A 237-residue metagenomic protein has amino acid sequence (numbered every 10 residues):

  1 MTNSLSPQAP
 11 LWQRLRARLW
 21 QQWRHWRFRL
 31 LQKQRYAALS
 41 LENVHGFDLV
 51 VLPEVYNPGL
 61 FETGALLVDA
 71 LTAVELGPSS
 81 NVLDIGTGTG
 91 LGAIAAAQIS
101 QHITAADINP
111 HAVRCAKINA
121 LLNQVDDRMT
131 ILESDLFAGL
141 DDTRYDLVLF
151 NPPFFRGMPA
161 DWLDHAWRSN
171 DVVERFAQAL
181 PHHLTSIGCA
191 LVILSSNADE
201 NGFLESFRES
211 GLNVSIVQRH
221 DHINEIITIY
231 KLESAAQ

Functional and structural regions predicted by a protein language model:
M1-L41: N-terminal auxiliary segments of SAM/dcSAM-dependent transferases
T2-L11, A37-L39, T104-D107, R114 (+2 more regions): Short low-complexity stretches enriched in small and charged residues
F28-G92, C115, N224-K231, A235: SAM-dependent Rossmann-like transferase core, predominantly class I methyltransferases with a strong bias toward
V55, D84, S100, T104 (+3 more regions): Conserved short-loop catalytic and cofactor-binding motifs
L60-G64, I85, N109, R168-V173: Short, conserved glycine- and acidic-residue-centered signature motifs in active-site or ligand-binding loops
V68-D141, L147-F150, R156-G157: Conserved SAM/SAH cofactor-binding pocket of Class I
P110-V113, V125, T130-K231: S-adenosylmethionine
